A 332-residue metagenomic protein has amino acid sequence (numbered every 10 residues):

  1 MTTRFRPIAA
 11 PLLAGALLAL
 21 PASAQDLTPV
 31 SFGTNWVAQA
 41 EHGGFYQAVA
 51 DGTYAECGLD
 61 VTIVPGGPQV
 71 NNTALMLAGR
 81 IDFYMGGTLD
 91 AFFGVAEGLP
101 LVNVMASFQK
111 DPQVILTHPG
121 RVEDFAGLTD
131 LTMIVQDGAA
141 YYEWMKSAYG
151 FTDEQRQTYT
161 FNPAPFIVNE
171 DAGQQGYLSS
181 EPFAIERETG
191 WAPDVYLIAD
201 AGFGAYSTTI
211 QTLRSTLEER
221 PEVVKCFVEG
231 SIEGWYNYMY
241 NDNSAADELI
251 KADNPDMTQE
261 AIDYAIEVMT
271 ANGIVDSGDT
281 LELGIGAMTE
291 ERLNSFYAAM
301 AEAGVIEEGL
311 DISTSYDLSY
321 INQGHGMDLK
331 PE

Functional and structural regions predicted by a protein language model:
M1-A10: Bacterial N-terminal signal peptides that target proteins for export
A10-A19: Bacterial N-terminal signal peptides
L20-A24: Sec/Tat signal peptide C-region and signal peptidase I cleavage site
Q25-T160, A164-S179, Y196, G204: Short, glycine-/small- and polar/acidic-enriched structural segments that line small-molecule recognition paths
A48-G52, C57, L75, G79 (+10 more regions): Structured segments of extracytoplasmic/periplasmic soluble domains in secreted or envelope-associated proteins
L89-D90, F161-T258: Pocket-lining segment of extracytoplasmic ligand-binding domains
E219-V305: Secondary-structure end/capping motifs
E290-E332: Conserved C-terminal helix/tail region of periplasmic/extracytoplasmic solute-binding proteins
